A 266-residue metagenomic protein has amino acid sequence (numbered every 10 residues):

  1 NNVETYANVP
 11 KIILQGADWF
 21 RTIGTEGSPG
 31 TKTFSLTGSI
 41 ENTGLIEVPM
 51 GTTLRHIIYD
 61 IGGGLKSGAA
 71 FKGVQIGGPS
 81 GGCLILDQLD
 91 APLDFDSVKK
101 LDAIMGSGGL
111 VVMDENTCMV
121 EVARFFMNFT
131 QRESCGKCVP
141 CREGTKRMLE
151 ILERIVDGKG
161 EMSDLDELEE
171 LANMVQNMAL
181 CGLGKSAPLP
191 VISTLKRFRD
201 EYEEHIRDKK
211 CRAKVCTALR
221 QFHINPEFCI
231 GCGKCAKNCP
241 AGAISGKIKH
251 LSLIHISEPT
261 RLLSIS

Functional and structural regions predicted by a protein language model:
N1, T25-S28, G38-I40, K66-G68 (+4 more regions): Solvent-exposed alpha-helices and their adjacent loops that cap or buttress functional pockets in soluble metabolic
N1-M50, G62: Hydrophobic alpha-helical positions that pack around
G51-K66: Short amphipathic, charge-patterned alpha-helical segments
K66-F95, K196: Terminal amphipathic helices with adjacent charged low-complexity linkers/tails
P92-P226, G242-S252: Ferredoxin-type iron-sulfur electron-transfer modules in oxidoreductases and energy-metabolism complexes
G231-N238: C-type cytochrome heme c attachment motif
N238-C239, S264-S266: Cysteine-centered loop/knuckle micro-motif
I254-I265: Single conserved hydrophobic/aromatic residue that forms the stacking wall/gate of nucleotide- or nucleobase-binding
